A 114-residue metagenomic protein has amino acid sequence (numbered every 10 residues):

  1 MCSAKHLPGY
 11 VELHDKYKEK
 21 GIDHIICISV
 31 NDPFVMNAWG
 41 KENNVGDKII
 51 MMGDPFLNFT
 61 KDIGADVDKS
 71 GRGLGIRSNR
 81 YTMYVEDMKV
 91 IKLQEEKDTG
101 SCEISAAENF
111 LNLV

Functional and structural regions predicted by a protein language model:
M1-V114: Chalcogenol-based redox active-site neighborhoods
